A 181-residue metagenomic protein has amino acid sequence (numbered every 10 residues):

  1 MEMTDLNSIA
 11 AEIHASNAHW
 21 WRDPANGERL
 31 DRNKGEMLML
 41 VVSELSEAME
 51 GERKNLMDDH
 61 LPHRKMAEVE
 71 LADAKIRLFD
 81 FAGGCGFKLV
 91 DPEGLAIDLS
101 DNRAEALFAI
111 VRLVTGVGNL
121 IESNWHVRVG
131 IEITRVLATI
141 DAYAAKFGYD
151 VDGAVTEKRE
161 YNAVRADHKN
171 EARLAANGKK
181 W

Functional and structural regions predicted by a protein language model:
M1-W181: Flexible "arm" and connector segments at domain edges
